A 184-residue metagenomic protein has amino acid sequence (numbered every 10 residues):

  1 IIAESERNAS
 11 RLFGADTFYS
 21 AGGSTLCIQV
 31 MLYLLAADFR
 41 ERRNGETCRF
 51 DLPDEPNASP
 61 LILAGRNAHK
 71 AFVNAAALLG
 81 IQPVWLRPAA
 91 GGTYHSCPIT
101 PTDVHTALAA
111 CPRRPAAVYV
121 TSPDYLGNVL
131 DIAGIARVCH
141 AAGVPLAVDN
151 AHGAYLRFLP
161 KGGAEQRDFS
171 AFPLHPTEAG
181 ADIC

Functional and structural regions predicted by a protein language model:
E4, N8, G22-C184: Conserved PLP-enzyme active-site core in the AAT-like
A15: Aromatic- and Gly/Pro-rich donor/ligand-binding loops that form nucleotide- or phosphate-bearing donor binding pockets
F18-Y19: Glycine-rich active-site/cofactor-binding loop and its immediate structural neighborhood
